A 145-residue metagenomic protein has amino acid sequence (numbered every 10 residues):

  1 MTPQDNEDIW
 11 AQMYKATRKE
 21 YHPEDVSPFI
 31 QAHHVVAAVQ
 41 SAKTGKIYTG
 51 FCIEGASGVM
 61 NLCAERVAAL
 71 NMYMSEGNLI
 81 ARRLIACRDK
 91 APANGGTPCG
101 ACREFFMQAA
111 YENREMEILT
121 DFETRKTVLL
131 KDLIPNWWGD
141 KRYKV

Functional and structural regions predicted by a protein language model:
M1-I30, S75-V145: C-terminal binding/interaction regions
I30-A42: Short beta-strand scaffold segments in enzyme catalytic cores
V35-V36, M60, N94-G96: Gly/Ser-rich catalytic serine loop of serine hydrolases
K46-I47: Hydrophobic "anchor" residues
F51-R66: Compact, glycine-rich, soluble single-domain proteins
C63, V67, A101-E104: Short amphipathic alpha-helical face segments that pack within enzyme cores and frequently flank/anchor catalytic
